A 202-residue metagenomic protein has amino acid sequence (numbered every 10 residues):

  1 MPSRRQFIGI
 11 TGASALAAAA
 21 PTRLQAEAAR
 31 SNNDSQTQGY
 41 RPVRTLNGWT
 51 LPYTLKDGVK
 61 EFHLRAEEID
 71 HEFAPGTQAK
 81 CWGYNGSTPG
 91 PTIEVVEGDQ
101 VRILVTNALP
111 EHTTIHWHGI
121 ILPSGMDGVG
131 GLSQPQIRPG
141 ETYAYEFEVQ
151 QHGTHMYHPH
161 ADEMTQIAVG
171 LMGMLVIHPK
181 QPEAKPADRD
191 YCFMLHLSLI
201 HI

Functional and structural regions predicted by a protein language model:
M1-A15: N-terminal secretory signal peptides and thylakoid transit peptides that target proteins across membranes
P21-E61: C-terminal segment of N-terminal export signals and the immediately downstream linker at the start of the mature
Y53-L55, T165-I167, P182-P186: A general structural signal for short secondary-structure junctions and capping/turn motifs
K60-E67, R189-L195: Short amphipathic
E61-I177: Histidine- and aromatic-enriched segments that form or immediately flank copper-ligand environments
E163, P179-E183, L197: Short, well-ordered alpha-helical segments in soluble proteins
V176-C192: Low-complexity, Pro/Ser/Thr- and charge-rich linker/hinge segments at domain boundaries
I200-I202: Conserved small/polar residues in nucleotide/adenosyl-binding loops
